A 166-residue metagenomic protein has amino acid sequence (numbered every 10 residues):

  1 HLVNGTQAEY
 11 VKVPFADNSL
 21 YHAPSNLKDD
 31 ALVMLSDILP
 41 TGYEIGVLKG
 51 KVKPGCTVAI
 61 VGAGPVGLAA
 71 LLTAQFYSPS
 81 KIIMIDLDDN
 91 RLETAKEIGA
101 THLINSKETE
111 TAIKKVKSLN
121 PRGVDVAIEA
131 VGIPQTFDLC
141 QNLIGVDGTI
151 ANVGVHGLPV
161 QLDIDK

Functional and structural regions predicted by a protein language model:
H1-L20: Glycine-rich phosphate/adenylate-binding loop and adjacent beta-alpha elements of nucleotide- or dinucleotide-binding
Q7-A8, L20, L39-G42, G67 (+3 more regions): A general structural signal for well-ordered alpha-helical segments in protein cores
E9, E44, E129: Acidic-residue sensor for enzyme active/binding pockets
V13-F15, A23-S25, S106, V155: Active-site donor-binding loop signature of nucleotide-sugar glycosyltransferases
P14, S19, N26, L48-K49 (+4 more regions): Change "in soluble alpha/beta enzymes" to "in soluble alpha/beta proteins
S25-T109, K114: Mid-domain Rossmann-like dinucleotide-binding core that forms the NAD(H)/NADP(H) cofactor-binding site
K49-K53, L87, E93-K166: Glycine-rich cofactor phosphate-binding loops and adjacent beta1-alpha1 units of small-molecule cofactor enzyme domains
